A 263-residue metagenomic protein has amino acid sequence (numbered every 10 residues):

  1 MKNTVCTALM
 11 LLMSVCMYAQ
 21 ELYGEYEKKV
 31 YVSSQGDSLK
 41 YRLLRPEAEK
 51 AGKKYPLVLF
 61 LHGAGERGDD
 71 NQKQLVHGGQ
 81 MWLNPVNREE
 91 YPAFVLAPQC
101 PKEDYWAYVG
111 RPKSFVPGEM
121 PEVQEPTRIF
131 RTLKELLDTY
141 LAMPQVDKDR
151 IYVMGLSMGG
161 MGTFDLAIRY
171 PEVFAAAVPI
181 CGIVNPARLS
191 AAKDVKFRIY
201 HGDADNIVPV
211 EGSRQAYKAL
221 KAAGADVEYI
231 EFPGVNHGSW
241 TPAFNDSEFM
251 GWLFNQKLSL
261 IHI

Functional and structural regions predicted by a protein language model:
M1-E21: Bacterial Sec-dependent N-terminal signal peptides
M17-L57, A93, I129-E135, M154 (+6 more regions): A domain-start/cap signature at the N-terminus of enzymes
A48-K53, A107-Y152, L156: Gly/Ser-rich "nucleophile elbow"/oxyanion-hole loop immediately N-terminal to the catalytic nucleophile in hydrolases
L59-L61, I180, F232: Alpha/beta-hydrolase
L61-H62, H201: The conserved beta1-alpha1 loop
A64-F130: Active-site machinery of serine-nucleophile hydrolases
D138-K193: Primarily recognizes the serine-hydrolase "nucleophile elbow" in alpha/beta-hydrolase and SGNH/GDSL folds
K196-L260: C-terminal catalytic histidine-bearing segment of alpha/beta-hydrolase fold enzymes
